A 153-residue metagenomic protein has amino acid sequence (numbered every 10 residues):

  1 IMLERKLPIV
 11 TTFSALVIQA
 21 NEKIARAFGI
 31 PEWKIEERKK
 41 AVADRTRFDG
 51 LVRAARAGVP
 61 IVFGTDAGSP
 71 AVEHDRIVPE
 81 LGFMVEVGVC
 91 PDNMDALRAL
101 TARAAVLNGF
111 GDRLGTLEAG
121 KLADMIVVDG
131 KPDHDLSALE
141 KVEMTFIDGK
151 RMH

Functional and structural regions predicted by a protein language model:
I1-E4, A54-R56, E118, A138: Extracellular/periplasmic catalytic domains that process cell-envelope and extracellular macromolecules
L3-D44: Active-site gating loops and adjacent loop-to-helix segments of metal-dependent hydrolytic enzymes
F13-V17, E86, K150-R151: Short, acidic/turn-prone active-site loops that include or flank metal/cofactor- and phosphate-binding residues
P31-W33, D44-K131: His/Asp/Glu-enriched, well-ordered alpha-helical/loop segment that forms or immediately abuts the divalent-metal
D75-R76, S137-E140: Short glycine/proline-enriched turns and hinge-like loops at secondary-structure junctions
L97, M152-H153: Active-site or pore-adjacent capping/gating segments
H134: Small/polar (Gly/Ser/Thr/Ala-rich) solvent-exposed segments that form structured loops/beta-strands/short helices used
